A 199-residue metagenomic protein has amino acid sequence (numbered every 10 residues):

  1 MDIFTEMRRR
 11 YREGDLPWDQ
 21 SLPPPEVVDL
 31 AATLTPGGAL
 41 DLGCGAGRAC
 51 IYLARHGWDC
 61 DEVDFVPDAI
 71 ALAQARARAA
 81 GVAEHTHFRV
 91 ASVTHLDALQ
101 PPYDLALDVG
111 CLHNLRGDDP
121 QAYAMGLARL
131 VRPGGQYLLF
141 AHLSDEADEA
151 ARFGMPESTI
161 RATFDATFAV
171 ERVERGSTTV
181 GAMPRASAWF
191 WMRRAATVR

Functional and structural regions predicted by a protein language model:
M1-L40, A46-P101, L115-L130, G135-R199: Class I (Rossmann-like) S-adenosyl-L-methionine-dependent methyltransferase catalytic domain, capturing the SAM-binding
L107: A conserved beta-strand element that flanks and buttresses the S-adenosyl-L-methionine
G110-N114: Short catalytic micro-motifs in class I SAM-dependent methyltransferases
